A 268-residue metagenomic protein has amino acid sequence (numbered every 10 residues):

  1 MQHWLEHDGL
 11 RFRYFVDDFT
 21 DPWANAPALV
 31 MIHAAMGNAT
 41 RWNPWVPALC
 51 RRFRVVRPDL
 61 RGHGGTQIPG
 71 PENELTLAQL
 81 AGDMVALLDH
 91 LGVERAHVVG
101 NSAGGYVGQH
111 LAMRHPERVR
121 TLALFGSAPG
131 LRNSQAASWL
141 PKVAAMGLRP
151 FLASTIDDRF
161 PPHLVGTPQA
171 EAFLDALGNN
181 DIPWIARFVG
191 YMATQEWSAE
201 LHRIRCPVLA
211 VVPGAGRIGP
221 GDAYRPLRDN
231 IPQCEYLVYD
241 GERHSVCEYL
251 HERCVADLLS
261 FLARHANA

Functional and structural regions predicted by a protein language model:
L10-P69: Conserved HGGG/HGGXW glycine-rich cap/lid loop of the alpha/beta-hydrolase fold
A78-A96: Conserved acidic catalytic loop of the alpha/beta-hydrolase fold
G100, G104, G108: Gly/Ala-rich beta-loop-alpha elbow adjacent to hydrolase catalytic centers
Q109-R114, V119-R149: Flexible "cap/lid" loop of the alpha/beta hydrolase fold
R132-S134, R149-R203: Conserved alpha/beta-hydrolase catalytic His-Asp/Glu region
I204, A210-V212: Short beta-strand/loop motif that positions the catalytic acidic residue of the alpha/beta-hydrolase fold
R217-A223: Conserved alpha/beta-hydrolase "acid-adjacent" motif
C234-A268: Catalytic active-site module of serine/aspartate enzymes centered on a nucleophile-bearing elbow/loop
